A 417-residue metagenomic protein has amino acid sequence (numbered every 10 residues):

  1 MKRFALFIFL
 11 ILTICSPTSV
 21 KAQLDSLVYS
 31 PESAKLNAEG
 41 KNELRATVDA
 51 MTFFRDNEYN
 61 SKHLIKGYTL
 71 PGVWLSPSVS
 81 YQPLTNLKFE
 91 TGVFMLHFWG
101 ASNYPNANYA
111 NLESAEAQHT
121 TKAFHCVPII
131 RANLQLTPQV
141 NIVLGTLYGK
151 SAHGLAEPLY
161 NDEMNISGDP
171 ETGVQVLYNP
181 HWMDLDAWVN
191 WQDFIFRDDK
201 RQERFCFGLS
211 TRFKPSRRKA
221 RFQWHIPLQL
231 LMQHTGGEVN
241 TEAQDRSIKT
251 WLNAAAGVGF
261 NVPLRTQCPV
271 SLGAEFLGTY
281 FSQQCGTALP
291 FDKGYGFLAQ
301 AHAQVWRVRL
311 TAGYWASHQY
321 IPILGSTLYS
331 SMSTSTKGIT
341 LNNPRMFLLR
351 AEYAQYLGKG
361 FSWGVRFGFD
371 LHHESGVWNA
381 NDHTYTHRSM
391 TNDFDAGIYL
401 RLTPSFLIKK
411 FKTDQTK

Functional and structural regions predicted by a protein language model:
R3-F4, L24-S26, D49-M51, G72 (+4 more regions): Exposed, low-structure sequence patches enriched in small/polar residues
F4-I14: Sec-dependent N-terminal signal peptides
T18-A22: Sec/Tat signal peptide C-region and signal peptidase I cleavage site
S26, A34-E58, L87-F89: Transmembrane beta-strand segments of Gram-negative outer membrane beta-barrel proteins
M51-W74, Y104-P105, A117-Q118, D382-Y385: Surface-exposed strand-loop-strand hairpins of Gram-negative outer-membrane beta-barrel proteins
S76-H97, L177-W188, G273-E275: Surface-exposed extracellular loop regions of Gram-negative outer-membrane beta-barrel proteins
L87-Q135, E157-P158: Surface-exposed loop and membrane-interface regions of Gram-negative outer-membrane beta-barrel proteins
N141-R212: Surface-exposed coil loops of outer-membrane beta-barrel proteins
